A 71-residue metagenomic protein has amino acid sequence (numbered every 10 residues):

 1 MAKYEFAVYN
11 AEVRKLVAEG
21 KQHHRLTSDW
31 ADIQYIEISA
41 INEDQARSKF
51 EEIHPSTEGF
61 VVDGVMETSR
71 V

Functional and structural regions predicted by a protein language model:
M1-G20: Short N-terminal "domain-start" leader segments that mark the transition from disordered tails or signal peptides into
M1-Y4, S39-E43: A short, structured loop/turn motif at beta-sheet edges
A2-Y4, D32-Q34, F60: Residues at beta-strand starts and edge strands
A7, S39, D63: Residues in well-ordered beta-strands of folded domains
A18-S28: A short, structured beta-strand/loop element
L26-A31, E58-V62: Short, surface-exposed linear patches
T27-I41: A short, exposed loop/beta-hairpin motif centered on an aromatic-Gly-Thr core
E43-V71: Short, mixed-charge low-complexity intrinsically disordered segments
